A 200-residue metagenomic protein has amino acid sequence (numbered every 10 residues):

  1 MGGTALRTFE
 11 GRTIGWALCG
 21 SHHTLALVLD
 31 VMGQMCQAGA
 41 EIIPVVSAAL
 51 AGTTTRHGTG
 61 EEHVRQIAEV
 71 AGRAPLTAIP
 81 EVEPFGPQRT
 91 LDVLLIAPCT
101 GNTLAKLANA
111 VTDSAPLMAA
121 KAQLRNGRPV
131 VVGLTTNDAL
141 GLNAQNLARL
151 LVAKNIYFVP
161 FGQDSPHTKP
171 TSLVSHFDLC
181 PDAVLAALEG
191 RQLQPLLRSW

Functional and structural regions predicted by a protein language model:
M1-V130, T135-W200: A cross-family phosphate/adenosyl-ligand binding-site feature
